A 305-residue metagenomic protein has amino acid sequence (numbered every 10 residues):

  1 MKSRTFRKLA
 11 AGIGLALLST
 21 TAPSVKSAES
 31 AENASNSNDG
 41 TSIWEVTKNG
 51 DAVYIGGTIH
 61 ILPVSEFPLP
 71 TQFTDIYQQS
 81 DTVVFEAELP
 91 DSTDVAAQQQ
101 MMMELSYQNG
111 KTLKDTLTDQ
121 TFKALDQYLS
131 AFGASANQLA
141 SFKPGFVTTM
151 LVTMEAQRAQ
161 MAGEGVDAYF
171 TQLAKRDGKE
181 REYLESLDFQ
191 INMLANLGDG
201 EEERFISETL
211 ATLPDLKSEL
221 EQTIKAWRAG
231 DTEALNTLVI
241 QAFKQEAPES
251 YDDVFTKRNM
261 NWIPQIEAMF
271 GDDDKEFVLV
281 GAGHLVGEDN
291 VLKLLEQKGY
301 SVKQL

Functional and structural regions predicted by a protein language model:
K2-A11: Bacterial N-terminal signal peptides that target proteins for export
G12, I76-Q79, M269-D272: Alpha-helix C-cap/termination motif
G12-T20: Bacterial N-terminal signal peptides
L15-A16, V25-A28: Cleavable N-terminal signal peptides
A28-G50: N- or domain-start disorder-to-order transition segments that initiate the globular core
N38, S65-P68, K257-N261: Short secondary-structure boundary/capping elements
S42-D253: Structured, acidic catalytic/metal-binding patches in enzyme active sites
P248-L305: A cross-kingdom marker for long, charged
